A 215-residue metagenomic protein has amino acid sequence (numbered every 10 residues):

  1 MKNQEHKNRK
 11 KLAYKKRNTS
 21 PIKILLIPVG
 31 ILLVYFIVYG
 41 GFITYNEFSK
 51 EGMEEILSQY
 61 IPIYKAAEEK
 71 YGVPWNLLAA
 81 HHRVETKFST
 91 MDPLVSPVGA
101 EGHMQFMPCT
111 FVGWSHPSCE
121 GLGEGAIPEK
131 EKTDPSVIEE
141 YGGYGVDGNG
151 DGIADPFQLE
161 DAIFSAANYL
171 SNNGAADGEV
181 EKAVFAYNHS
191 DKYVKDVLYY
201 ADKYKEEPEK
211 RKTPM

Functional and structural regions predicted by a protein language model:
M1-I22: N-terminal Lys/Arg-rich, disordered targeting/topogenic segments
K23-G41: Hydrophobic membrane-insertion alpha-helices, especially the h-region of bacterial N-terminal signal peptides
I43-M215: Catalytic glycan-binding domains that act on GlcNAc-containing polysaccharides
